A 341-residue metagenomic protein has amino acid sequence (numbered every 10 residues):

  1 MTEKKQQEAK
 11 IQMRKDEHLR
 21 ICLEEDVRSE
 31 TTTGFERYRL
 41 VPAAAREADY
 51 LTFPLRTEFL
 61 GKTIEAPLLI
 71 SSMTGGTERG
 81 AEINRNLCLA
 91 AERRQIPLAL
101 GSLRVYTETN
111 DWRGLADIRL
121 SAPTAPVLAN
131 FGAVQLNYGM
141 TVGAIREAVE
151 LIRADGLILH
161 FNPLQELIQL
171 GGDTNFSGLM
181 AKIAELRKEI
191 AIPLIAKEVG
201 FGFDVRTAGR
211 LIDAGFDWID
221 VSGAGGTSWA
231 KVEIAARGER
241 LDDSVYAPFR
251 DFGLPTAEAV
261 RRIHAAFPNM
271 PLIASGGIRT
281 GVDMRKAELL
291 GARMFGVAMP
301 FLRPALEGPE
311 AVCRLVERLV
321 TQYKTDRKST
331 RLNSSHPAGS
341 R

Functional and structural regions predicted by a protein language model:
M1-L60, I64: An N-cap/entry alpha-helix motif that binds or orients negatively charged groups
T2-E24, A298-S329: C-terminal extensions of enzymes
A45-E47, P54, E65-L69, Q95-P97 (+1 more regions): A common structural microfeature
F59-T109: Active-site cofactor/substrate anionic-group-binding motifs, chiefly glycine- and Lys/Arg-rich phosphate-binding loops
C88-L89, P126, V134-A274, G281-R303: Alpha/beta enzyme core
A91, Q95, A122, V149-I152 (+3 more regions): Structural signal for hydrophobic packing residues in well-ordered secondary-structure cores of soluble enzyme domains
R93-A133: A gly/proline- and charged-residue-enriched helix-loop-helix capping module
L332-R341: Single conserved hydrophobic/aromatic residue that forms the stacking wall/gate of nucleotide- or nucleobase-binding
